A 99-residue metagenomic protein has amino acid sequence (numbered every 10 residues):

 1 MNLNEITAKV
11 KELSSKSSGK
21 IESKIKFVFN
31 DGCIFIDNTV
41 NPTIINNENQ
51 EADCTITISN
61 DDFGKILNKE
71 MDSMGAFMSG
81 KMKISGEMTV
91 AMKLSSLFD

Functional and structural regions predicted by a protein language model:
M1-D99: Feature captures hydrophobic
